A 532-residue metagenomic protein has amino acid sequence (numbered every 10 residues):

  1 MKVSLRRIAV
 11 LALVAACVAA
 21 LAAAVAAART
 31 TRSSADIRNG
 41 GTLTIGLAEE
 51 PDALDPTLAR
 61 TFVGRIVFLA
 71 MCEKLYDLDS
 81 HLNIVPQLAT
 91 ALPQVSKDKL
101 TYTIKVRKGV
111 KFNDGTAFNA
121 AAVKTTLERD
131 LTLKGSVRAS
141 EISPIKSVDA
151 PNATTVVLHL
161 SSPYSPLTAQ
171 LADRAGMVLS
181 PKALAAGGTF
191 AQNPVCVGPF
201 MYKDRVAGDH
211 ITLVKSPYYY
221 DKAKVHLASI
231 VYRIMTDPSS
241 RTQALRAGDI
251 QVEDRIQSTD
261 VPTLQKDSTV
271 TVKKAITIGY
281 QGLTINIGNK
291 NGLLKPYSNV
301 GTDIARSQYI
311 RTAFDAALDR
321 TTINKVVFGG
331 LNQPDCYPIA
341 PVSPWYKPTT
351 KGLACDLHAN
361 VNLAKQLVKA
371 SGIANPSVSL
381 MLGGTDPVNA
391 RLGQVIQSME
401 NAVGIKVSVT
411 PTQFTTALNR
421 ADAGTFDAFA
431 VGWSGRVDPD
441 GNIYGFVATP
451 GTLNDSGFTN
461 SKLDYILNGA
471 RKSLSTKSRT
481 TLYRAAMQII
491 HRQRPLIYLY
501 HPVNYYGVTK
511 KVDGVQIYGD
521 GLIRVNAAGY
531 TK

Functional and structural regions predicted by a protein language model:
D36, P93, D303, Q308-T312 (+6 more regions): Extracytoplasmic/peripheral linker and loop segments enriched in polar/acidic and small residues with frequent Thr/Pro
R38, K105, A139-K182: Surface-exposed binding/hinge segments that line and control ligand-binding clefts or catalytic entry sites
T44, N119-E128, A153-H159, G198-P199 (+5 more regions): Alpha-helical secondary-structure segments
G46-K97, E128, V195: N-terminal lobe/hinge region of extracytoplasmic solute-binding protein
L171-V225, S229-V231, Q366: Gly/Pro-rich hinge or "lid" segments in bacterial periplasmic/extracellular proteins
P217-T263, K406: Ligand-site clamp/hinge motif
Q333-A370, D386-N389: Structural transition elements
P344, K365-G435, T476, N504: Ligand/substrate-recognition segments at binding pockets and active sites
